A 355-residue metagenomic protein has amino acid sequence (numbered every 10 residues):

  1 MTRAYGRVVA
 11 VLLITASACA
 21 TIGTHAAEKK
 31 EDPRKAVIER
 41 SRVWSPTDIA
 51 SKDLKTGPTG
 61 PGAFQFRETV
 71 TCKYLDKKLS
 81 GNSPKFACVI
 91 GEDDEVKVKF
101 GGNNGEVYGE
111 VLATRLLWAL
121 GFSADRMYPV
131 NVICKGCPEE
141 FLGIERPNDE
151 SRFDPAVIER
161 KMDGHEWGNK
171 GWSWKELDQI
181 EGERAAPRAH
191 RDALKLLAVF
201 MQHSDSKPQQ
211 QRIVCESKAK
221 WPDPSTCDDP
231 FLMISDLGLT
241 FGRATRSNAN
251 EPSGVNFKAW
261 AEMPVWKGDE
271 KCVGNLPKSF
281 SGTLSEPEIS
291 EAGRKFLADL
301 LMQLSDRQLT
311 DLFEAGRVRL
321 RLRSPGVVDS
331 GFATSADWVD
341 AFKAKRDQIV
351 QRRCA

Functional and structural regions predicted by a protein language model:
M1-V9: Bacterial N-terminal signal peptides that target proteins for export
V11-L12, A16-D76, E92, A315-A355: Regulatory N- and C-terminal appendages and interdomain linkers associated with kinase/kinase-like NTP transferase
A20, K73, V89, P138 (+3 more regions): Sequence contexts marking disulfide-bonded cysteines in secreted/extracellular proteins
P61-W172: Conserved ATP-binding subdomain of kinase catalytic cores across diverse folds
G105-E110, W172-K258: Conserved kinase catalytic-core segment
W118-F122, V199-Q202, D347, C354: Sec-exported extracytoplasmic/periplasmic mature domains
C134-C137, I213-K220, V318: Short regulatory "switch" loops immediately downstream of catalytic or recognition motifs within protein catalytic
A219-A355: C-terminal catalytic region of ATP-dependent kinase domains
